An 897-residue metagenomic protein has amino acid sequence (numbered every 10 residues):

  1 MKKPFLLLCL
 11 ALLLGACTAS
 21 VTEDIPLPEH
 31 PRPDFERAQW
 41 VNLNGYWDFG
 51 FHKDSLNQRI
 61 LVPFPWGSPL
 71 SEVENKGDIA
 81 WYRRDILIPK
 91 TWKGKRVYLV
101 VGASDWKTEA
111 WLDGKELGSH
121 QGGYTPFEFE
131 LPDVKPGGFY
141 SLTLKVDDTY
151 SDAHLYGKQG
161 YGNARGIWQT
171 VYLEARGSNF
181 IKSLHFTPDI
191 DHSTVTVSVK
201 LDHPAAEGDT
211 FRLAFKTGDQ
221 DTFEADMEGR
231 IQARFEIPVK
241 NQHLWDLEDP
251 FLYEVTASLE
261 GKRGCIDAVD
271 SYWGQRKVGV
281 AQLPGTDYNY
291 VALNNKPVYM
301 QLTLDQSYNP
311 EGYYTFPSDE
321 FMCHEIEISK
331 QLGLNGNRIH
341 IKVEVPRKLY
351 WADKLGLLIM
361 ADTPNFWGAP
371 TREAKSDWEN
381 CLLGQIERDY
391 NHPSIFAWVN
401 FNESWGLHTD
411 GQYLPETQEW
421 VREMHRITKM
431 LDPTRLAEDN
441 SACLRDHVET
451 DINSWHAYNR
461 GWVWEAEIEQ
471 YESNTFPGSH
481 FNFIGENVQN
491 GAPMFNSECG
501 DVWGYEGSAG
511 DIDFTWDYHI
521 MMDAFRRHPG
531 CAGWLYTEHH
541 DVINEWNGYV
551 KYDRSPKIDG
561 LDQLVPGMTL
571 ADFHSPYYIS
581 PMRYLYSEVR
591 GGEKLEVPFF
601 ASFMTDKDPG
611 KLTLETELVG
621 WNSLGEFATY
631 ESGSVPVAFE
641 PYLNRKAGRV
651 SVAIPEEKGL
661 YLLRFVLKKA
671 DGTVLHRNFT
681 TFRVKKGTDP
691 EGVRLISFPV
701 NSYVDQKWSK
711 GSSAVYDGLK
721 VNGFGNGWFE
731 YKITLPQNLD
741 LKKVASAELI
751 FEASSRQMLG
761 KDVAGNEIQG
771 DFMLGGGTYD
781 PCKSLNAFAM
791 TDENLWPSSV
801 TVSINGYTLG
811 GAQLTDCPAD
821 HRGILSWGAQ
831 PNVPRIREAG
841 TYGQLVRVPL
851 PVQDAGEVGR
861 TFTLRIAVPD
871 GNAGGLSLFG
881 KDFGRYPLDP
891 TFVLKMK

Functional and structural regions predicted by a protein language model:
S20-V100, Y150-G160, A164-I167, L283 (+7 more regions): Extended carbohydrate-recognition surfaces in non-catalytic/accessory domains of CAZymes and lectin-like proteins
P33-D34, D48-H52, G77-I181, P204-A205 (+6 more regions): Accessory beta-strand-rich segments of carbohydrate-active enzymes
F35-S55, S104, N163-G166, S178-N179 (+5 more regions): Substrate-binding clefts and catalytic carboxylate motifs of secreted carbohydrate-active enzymes
A38, R165-H185, R276-L293, T680-K710 (+1 more regions): Low-complexity, Pro/Ser/Thr- and charge-rich linker/hinge segments at domain boundaries
P63-I88, W92-D113, G118-S119, S178-T187 (+6 more regions): Active-site-adjacent substrate/metal-binding segments within catalytic domains of carbohydrate-active enzymes
A110-L112, T194-M227, A233-F235, K594-V637 (+2 more regions): Beta-strand-rich binding/interaction modules
D133-F139, K200-L283, R664-F665, K669-F682: Extended acidic/polar, glycine-enriched regions that form or flank non-catalytic beta-rich accessory modules
A153-L155, D870-K897: Proprotein-processing/basic-patch segments
